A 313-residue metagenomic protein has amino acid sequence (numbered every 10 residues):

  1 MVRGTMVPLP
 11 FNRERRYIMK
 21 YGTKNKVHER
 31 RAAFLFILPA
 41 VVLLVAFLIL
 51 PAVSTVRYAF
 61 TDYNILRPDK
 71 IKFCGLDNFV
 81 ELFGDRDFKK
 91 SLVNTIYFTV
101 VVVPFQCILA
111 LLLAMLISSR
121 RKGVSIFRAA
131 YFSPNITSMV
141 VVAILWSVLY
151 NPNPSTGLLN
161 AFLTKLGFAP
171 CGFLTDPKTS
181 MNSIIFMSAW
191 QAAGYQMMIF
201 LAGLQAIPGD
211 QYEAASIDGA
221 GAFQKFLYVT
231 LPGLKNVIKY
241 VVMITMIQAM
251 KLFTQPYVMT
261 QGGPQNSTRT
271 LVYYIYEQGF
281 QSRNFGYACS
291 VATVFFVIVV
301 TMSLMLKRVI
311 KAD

Functional and structural regions predicted by a protein language model:
V7-H28: Short, Lys/Arg-rich, polar N-terminal cytosolic tail immediately upstream of the first transmembrane signal-anchor
K24-D313: A structural signal for multi-pass alpha-helical bundles of membrane permease subunits that mediate small-molecule
